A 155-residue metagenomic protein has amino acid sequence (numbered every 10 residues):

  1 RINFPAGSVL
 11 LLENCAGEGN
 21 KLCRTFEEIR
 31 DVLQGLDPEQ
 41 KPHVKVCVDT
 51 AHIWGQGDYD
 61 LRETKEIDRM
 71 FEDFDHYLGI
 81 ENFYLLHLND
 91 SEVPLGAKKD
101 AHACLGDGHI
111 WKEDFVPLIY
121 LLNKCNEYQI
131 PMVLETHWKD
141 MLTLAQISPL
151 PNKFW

Functional and structural regions predicted by a protein language model:
R1-H102: Acidic/histidine-rich catalytic cores of soluble enzymes
S8, C125-I130: A short helix->loop->beta-strand "cap" motif at the edges of active sites that frequently abuts
G19, K112, M141-L142: Loop/helix-junction capping segments adjacent to catalytic residues or to phosphate/diphosphate-binding pockets
D68-G79, G108-K124: A short, acidic, amphipathic alpha-helical segment used as a generic capping/interface helix at domain edges
D90, I119-N126, T136: Short leucine-rich amphipathic alpha-helical surface patches
L105: Acidic, His/Gly-rich catalytic cores of divalent-metal-dependent hydrolytic chemistry
M132-T143: A short, acidic, flexible beta-alpha connecting loop/helix-capping segment that sits on the rim of active
M141-W155: C-terminal helical cap(s) of enzyme catalytic domains, especially alpha/beta-barrels
